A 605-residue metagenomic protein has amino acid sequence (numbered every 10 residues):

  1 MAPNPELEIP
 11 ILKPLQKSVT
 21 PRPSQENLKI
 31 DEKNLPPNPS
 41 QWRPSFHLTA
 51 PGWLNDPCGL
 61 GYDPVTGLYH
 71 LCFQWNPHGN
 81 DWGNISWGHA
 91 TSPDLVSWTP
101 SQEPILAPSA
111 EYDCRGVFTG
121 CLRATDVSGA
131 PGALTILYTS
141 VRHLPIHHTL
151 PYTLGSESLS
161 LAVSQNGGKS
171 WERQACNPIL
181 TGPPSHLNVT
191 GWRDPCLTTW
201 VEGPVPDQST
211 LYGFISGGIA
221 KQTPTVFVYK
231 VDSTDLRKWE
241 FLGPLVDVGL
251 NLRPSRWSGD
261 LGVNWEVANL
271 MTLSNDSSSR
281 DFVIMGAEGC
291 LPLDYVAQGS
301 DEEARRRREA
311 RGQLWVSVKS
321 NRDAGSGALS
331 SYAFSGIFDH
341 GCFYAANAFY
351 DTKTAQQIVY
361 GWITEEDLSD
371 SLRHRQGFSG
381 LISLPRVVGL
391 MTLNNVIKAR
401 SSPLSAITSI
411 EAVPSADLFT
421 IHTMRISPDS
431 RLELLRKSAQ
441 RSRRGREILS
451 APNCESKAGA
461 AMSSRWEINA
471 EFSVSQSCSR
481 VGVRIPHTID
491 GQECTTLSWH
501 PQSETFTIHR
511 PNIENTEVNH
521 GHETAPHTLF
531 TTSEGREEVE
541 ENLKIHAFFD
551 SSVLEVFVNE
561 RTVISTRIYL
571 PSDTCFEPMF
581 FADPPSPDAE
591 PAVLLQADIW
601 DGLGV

Functional and structural regions predicted by a protein language model:
P3-V19, L28-L35, D276, E288-C290 (+1 more regions): Beta-rich accessory regions
N4-E6, P10-G59, G79-D81, S97-P131 (+6 more regions): Surface loop/turn signatures of beta-propeller and other carbohydrate-active proteins
P44, D56, I85, F118 (+12 more regions): Residues that flank catalytic or metal-binding motifs in active/ligand-binding sites
T66-L71, G129-Y138, V205-G213, S277-V283 (+1 more regions): Entry beta-strands of beta-propeller and related beta-repeat scaffolds
W75-N80, T139-T153, G286-R307, T364-Q376: Short, conserved, GDST-rich strand-edge loop motifs in beta-rich repeat architectures
W87-D94, P151-G167, T225-T234, A297-D323 (+1 more regions): Beta-propeller blade signature
A133-I179: Carboxylate/His-rich catalytic cores and anion/metal-binding grooves
G191-N321: Internal metal/ion-chelating core segments
